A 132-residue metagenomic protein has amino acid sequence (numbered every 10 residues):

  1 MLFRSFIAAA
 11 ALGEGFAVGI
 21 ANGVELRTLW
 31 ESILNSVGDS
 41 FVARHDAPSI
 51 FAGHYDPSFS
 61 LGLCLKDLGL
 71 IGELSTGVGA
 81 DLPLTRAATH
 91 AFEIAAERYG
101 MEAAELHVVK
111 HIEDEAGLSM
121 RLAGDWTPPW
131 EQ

Functional and structural regions predicted by a protein language model:
M1-E115: Helical "substrate-binding/catalytic lid" subdomain of Rossmann-like NAD(P)-dependent dehydrogenases/reductases
S119-Q132: ATP-dependent carboxylate/acyl-activation modules
